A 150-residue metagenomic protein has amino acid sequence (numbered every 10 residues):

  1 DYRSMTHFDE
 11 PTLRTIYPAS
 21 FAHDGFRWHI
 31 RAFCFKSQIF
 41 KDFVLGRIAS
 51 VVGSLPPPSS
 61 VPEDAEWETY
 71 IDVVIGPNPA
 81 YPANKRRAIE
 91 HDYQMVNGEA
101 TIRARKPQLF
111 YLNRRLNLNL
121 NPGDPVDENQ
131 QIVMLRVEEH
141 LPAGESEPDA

Functional and structural regions predicted by a protein language model:
D1-N84, A88-Y93, A150: Core beta-strand-centered patch of the WYL/Sm-like small regulatory domain
T69-A150: Polybasic (Lys/Arg-rich)
